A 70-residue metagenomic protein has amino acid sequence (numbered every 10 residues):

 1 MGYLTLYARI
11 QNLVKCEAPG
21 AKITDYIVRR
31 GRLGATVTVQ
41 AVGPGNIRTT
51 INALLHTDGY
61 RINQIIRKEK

Functional and structural regions predicted by a protein language model:
M1-I23: Short, non-transmembrane alpha-helical segments in secretory-pathway proteins
L4-I10, A35-V37, A53-L55: Extended low-polarity, hydrophobic cluster-rich segments
T5, D25-Y26, P44, N63: General helical secondary-structure elements
A8, C16, R61-K70: Structured alpha/beta or helical-core interaction and ligand-binding surfaces enriched in interleaved
L13-C16, I23, I47, A53 (+1 more regions): N-terminal cationic leader/targeting segments used for protein routing and processing
A18-L33, I65-K68: Short glycine-rich, low-complexity/disordered patches
Y26, R30-A53: Exposed beta-strand-loop-beta-strand "reactive/processing" segments of non-cytosolic proteins
G45-R67: A short, surface-exposed beta-strand/turn
